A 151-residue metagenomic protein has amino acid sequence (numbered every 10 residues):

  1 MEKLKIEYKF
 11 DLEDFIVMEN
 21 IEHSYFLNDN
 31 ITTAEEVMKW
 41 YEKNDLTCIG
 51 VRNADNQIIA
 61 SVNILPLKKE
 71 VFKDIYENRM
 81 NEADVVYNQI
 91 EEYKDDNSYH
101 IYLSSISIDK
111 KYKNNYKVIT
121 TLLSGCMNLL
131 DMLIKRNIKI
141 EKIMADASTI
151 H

Functional and structural regions predicted by a protein language model:
M1-E36, K43-I59, P66: Short amphipathic alpha-helix that is part of the acyltransferase structural core
E19-F26, G125-N137: Hydrophobic, Leu/Ile/Phe/Ala-enriched alpha-helical segments that form helix-helix packing faces
E36-M38, T47-C48, Y87-E92: Short secondary-structure capping micro-motifs at structural edges
K39, I64-L67, S124: Amphipathic alpha-helical scaffolding segments
N63-K111: Conserved acyl-donor/pantetheine-binding loop and adjacent beta-alpha core of acyl/acetyltransferases and related
S98-S104, D131-S148: Conserved GNAT acetyl-CoA-binding A-motif
L103-I108, K113-M132: Conserved acetyl-CoA-binding loop-helix of GNAT-fold acetyltransferases
